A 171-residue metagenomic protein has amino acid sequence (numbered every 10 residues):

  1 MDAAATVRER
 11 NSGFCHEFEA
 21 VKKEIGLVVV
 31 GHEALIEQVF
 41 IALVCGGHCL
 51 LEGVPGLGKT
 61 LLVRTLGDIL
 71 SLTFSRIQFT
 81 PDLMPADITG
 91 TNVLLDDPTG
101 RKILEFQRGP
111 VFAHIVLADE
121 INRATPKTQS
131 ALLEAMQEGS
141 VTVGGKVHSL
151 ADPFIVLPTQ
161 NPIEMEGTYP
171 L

Functional and structural regions predicted by a protein language model:
A4, F40-P81: Walker A/P-loop
N11-L57: Pre-Walker A (pre-P-loop) alpha-helix and adjacent loop at the N terminus of AAA/AAA+ ATPase modules, a conserved
E37, V44-G46, L70, T89 (+5 more regions): Short loop/turn elements that form and flank the Walker-type P-loop nucleotide-binding site in RecA-like NTPase cores
Q38-I41, L95-L117: Conserved alpha-helical scaffold flanking the Walker A/P-loop in AAA+ ATPase domains
G53, D119-E120, A131: Walker B catalytic acidic pair
V54, I88, T159: P-loop (Walker A) phosphate-binding loop of NTP-binding proteins
P85, T89, T168-L171: Conserved AAA+ ATPase core "coupling" helix
L95-R101, R123-T128, M136-L171: Canonical AAA+ ATPase core
